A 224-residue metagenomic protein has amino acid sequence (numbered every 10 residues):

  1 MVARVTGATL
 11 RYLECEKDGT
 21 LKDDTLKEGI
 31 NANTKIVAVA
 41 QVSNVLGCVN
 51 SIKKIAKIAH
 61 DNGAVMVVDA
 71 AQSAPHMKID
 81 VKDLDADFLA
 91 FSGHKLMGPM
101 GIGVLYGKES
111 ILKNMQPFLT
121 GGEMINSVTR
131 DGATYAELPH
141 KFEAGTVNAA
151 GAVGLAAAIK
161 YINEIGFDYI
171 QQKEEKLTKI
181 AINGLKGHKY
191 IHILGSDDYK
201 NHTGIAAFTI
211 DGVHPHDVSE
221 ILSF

Functional and structural regions predicted by a protein language model:
M1-F224: Pyridoxal 5′-phosphate
